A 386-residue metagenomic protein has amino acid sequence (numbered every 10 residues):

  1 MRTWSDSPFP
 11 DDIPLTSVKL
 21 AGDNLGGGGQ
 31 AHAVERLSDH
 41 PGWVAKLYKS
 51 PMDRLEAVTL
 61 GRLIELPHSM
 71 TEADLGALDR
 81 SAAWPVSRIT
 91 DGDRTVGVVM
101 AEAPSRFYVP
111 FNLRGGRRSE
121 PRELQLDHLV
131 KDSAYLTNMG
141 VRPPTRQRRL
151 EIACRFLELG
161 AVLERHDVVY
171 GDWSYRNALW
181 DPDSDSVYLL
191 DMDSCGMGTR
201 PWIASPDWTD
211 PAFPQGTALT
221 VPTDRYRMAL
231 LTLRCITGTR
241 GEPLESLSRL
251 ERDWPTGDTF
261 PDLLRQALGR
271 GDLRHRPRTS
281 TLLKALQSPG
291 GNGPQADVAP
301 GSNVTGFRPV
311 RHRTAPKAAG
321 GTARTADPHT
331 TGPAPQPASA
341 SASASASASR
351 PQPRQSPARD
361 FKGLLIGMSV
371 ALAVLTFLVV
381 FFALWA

Functional and structural regions predicted by a protein language model:
M1-L63, G76-W84, D91: ATP-binding glycine-rich phosphate-binding loop
G42-V44, V99, L189: Short hydrophobic-acidic sequence motifs that mark active-site Asp/Glu residues
E56, L63-I64, S69-A82, V86 (+3 more regions): Bergerat-fold GHKL/Histidine-kinase-like ATPase
A82-Q147: Conserved structural core of kinase catalytic domains
N138, Y188, D193-G269: C-lobe/activation-segment region of protein kinase-like
E151-C154, G160, E164-P182: Catalytic-loop of the protein kinase fold
G238-A340, A344-V380: Helical subdomain adjoining the active site within ATP-dependent kinase catalytic cores
F382-A386: Membrane interfacial helix motifs at helix-loop boundaries and amphipathic/re-entrant anchors
